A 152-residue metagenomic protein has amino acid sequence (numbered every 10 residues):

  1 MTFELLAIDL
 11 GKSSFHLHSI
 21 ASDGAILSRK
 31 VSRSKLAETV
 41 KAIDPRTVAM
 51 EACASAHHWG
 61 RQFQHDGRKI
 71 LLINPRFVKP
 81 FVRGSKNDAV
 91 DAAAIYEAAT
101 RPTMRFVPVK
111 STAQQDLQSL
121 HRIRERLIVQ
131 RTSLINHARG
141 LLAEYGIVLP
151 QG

Functional and structural regions predicted by a protein language model:
M1-G152: A detector of single, family-specific signature residues that are central to catalytic or substrate-handling motifs
